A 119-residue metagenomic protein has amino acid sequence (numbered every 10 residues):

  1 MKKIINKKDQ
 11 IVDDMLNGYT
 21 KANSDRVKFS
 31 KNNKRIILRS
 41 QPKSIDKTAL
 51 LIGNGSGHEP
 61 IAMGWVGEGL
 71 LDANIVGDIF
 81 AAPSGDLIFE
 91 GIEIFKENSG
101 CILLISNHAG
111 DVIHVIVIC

Functional and structural regions predicted by a protein language model:
M1-L50: N-terminal amphipathic/basic leader segments beginning at the initiator methionine
N6-D13, P60, G64, A82-G85 (+1 more regions): Electropositive phosphate-/nucleotide-binding environments in soluble metabolic enzymes
Y19, S44-G53, A62-I75: Gly-rich Lys/Arg/Thr-decorated short loops/hinges at beta-loop-alpha junctions or inter-strand turns that position
N32, G53-S56, A73-N74, I105-H108: Fold-independent oxyanion-binding glycine-rich loops and adjacent beta-strand/coil segments at enzyme active sites
I37-D46, F89-S99: Glycine-rich phosphate/diphosphate-binding loops that line cofactor/substrate pockets in enzymes
H58, G64-N98: Glycine-rich oxoanion-binding loops at beta->alpha junctions
S99-D111: Acidic beta-strand-to-loop metal/phosphate-binding motif
V112-C119: Short Gly/Thr/Asp-enriched flexible loops that form oxyanion-binding sites at enzyme active sites
